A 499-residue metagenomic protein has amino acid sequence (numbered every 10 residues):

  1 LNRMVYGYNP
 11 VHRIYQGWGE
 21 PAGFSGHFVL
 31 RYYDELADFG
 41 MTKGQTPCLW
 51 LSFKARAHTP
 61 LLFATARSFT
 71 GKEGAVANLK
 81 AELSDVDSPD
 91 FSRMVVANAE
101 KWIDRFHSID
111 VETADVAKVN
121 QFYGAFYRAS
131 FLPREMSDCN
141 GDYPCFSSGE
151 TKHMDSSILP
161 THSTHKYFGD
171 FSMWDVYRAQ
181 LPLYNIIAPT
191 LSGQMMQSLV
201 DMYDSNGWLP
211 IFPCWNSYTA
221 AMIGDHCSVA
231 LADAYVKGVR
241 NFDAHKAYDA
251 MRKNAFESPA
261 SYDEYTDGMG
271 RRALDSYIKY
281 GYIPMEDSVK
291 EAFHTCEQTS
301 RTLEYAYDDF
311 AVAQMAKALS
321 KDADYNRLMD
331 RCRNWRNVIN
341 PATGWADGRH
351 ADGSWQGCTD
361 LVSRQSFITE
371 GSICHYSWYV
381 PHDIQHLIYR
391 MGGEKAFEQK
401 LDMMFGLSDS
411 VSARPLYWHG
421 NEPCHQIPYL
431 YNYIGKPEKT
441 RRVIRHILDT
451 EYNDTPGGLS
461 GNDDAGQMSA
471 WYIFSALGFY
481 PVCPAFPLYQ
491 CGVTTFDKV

Functional and structural regions predicted by a protein language model:
L1-F168, D201, G461: Beta-sandwich/jelly-roll carbohydrate-recognition scaffolds of carbohydrate-active enzymes
E20-A22, L51-A57, A114-V119, M173 (+5 more regions): A general structural signal for short secondary-structure junctions and capping/turn motifs
G23-S25, G44, R56, F122 (+5 more regions): A generic structural signal for short, non-catalytic loop/turn and secondary-structure boundary residues
H58, A125, L231, I384 (+1 more regions): A residue-level signal for conserved active-site and pocket-lining positions in enzyme catalytic cores
V76-P89, W102-T113, Q180, A232-A234 (+4 more regions): Charged, low-complexity surface segments at secondary-structure and domain boundaries
P89-A97, W102, M222, C227-S228 (+2 more regions): Short N-terminal secondary-structure initiator segments
F106, V111-V176, I187-Y265: N-terminal core-entry segment
S163-L181, I186-A188, S228, G238-T495 (+1 more regions): Active-site core of glycosidic bond-cleaving carbohydrate-active enzymes
